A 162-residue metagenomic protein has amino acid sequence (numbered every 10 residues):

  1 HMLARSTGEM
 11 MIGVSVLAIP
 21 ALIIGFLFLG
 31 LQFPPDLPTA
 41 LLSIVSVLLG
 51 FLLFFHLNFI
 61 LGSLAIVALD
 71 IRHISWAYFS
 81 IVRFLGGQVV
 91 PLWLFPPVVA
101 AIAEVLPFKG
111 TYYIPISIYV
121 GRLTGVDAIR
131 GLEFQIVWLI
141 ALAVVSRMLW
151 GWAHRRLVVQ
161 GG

Functional and structural regions predicted by a protein language model:
H1-M10: Helix-loop-helix units of permease transmembrane domains in multi-pass membrane transporters, especially ABC
E9-S75, A128-I136, A141-V144: Alpha-helical transmembrane segments and their short interhelical loops
M11, L85, R122-L123: A short hydrophobic/aromatic micro-motif that marks alpha-helical segments and, especially, helix-coil
I24-L31, A100-E104, L123-D127, H154-V159: Short alpha-helical linear motifs
L31, L61-Y119: Transmembrane helix segments
Y119-R122, F134-G162: Junction motif at the cytosolic side of a transmembrane helix
